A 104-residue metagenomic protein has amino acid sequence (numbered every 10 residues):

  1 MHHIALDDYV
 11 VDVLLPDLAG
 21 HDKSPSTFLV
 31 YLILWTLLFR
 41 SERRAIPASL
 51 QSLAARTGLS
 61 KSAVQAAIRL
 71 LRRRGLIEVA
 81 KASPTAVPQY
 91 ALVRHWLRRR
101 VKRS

Functional and structural regions predicted by a protein language model:
M1-R56, T85: Short recognition helix of helix-turn-helix/winged-helix DNA-binding domains
K61-S104: Winged-helix/helix-turn-helix nucleic-acid-interaction surface
